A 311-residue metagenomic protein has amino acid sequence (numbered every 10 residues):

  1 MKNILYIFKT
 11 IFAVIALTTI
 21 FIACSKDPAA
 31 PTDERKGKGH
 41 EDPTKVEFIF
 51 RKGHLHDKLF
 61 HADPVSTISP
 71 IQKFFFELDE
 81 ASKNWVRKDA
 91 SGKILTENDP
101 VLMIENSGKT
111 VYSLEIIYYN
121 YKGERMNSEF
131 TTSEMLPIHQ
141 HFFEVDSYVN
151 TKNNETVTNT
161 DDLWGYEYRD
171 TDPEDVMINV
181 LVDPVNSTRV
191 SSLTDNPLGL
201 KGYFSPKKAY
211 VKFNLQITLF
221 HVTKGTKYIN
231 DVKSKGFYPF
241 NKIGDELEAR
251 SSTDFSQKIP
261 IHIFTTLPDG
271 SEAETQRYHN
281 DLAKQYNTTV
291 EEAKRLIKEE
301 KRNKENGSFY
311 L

Functional and structural regions predicted by a protein language model:
M1-C24: Sec-dependent bacterial lipoprotein signal peptides
T18-F48: Bacterial Sec-dependent N-terminal signal peptides
P28-G37, H54, N120-F130: Short amphipathic, basic-aromatic surface patches that mediate peripheral association with negatively charged
P64-S107: N-terminal edge beta-strand
A90-P100, V157-F204: A beta-strand/beta-hairpin structural motif
E97-D172: Extracellular-facing segments of soluble proteins and assemblies that are Gly/Ser/Thr-biased and enriched in aromatics
Y112-Y118, P197-I243: Internal, hydrophobic beta-strand segments that form the core of beta-sheet-rich folds
N230-Y310: Short beta-strand elements
